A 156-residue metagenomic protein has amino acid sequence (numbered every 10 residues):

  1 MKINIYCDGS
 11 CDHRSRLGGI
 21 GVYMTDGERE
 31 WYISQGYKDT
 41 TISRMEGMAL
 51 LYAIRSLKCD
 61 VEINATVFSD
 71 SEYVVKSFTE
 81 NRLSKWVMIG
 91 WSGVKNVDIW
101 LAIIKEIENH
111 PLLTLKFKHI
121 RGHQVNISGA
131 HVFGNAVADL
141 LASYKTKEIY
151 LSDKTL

Functional and structural regions predicted by a protein language model:
M1-R44, M48, Y52-C59, A136-S152: RNase H-like nuclease fold core
S10-L17, Y52-N135: RNase H catalytic domain
I103, K154-T155: Terminal alpha-helical segments
